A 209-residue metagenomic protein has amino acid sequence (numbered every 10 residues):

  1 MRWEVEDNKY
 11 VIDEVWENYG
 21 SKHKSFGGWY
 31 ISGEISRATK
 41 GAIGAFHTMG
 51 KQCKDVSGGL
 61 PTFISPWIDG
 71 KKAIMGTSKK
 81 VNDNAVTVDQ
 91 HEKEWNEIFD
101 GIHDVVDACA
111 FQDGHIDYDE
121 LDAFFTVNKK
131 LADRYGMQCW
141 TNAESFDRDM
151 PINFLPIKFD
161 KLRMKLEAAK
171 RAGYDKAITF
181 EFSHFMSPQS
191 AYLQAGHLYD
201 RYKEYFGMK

Functional and structural regions predicted by a protein language model:
M1-K209: Glycan-processing catalytic domains of CAZymes
